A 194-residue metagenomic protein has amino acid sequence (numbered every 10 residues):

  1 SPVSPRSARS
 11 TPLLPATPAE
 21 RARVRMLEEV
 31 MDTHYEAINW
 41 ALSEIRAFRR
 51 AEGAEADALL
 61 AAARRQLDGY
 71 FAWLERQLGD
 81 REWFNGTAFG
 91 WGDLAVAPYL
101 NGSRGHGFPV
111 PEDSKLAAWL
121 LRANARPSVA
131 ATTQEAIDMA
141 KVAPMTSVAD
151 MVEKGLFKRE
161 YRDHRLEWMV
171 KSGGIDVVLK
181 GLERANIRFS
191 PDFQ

Functional and structural regions predicted by a protein language model:
S1-D68, D163-Q194: GST-like domain detector, emphasizing the conserved glutathione-binding G-site in the N-terminal thioredoxin-like
L13-R23, R81-G92: All-alpha amphipathic helical-bundle segments outside canonical DNA-binding/catalytic cores that form hydrophobic
V24, L74, D93, A123-R126: Residue-level signal for nonpolar/aromatic packing positions in well-ordered secondary structure
Y35-N39, L74, L78-R81: Short, structured loop/turn "capping" segments at alpha-beta junctions
A62-Q66, E112-A125: Extended, well-ordered alpha-helical scaffold segments
F84-P109, R122, A140: GST superfamily/GST-like fold recognition
F84-T87, G105-A117, A130-E135: Short conserved catalytic/interaction loops centered on acidic-Pro-aromatic/His motifs
D138-V170: Long, charge-rich low-complexity segments
